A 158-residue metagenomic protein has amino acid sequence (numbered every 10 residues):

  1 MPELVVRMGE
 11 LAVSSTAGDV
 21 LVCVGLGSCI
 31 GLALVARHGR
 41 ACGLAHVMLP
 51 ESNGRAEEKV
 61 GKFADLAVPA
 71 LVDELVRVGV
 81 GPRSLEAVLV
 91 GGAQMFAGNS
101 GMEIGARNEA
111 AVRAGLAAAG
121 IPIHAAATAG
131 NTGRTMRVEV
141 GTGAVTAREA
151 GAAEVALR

Functional and structural regions predicted by a protein language model:
M1-R158: Active-site microenvironment for binding and transforming phosphate-containing groups
